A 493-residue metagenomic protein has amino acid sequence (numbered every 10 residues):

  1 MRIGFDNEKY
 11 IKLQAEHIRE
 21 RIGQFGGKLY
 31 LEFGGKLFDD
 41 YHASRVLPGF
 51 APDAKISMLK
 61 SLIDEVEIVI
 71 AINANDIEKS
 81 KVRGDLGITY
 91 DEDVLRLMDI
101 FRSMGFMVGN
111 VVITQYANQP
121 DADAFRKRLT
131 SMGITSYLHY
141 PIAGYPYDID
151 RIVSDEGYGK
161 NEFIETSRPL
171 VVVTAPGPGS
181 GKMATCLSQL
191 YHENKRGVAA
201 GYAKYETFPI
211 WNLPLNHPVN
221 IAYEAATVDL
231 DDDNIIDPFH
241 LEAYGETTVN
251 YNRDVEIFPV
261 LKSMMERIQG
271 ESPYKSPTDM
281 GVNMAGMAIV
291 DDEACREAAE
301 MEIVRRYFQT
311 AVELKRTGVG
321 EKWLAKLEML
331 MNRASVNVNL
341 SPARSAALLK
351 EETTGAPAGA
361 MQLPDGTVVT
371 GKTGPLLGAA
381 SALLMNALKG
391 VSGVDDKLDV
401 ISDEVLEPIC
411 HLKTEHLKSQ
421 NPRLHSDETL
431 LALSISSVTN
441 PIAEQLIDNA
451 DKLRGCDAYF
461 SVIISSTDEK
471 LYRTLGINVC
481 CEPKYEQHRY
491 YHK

Functional and structural regions predicted by a protein language model:
M1-V173, Q189-E351, A356, L363-D365 (+2 more regions): Flexible phosphate-sensing "switch/lid" loops adjacent to ATP/NTP-binding sites across phosphate-transfer
G177-P178: The conserved Walker
T185: Hydrophobic positions on the alpha1 helix immediately C-terminal to the Walker A/P-loop
K372-T373: Short clusters of small/polar residues that mark proteolytic maturation junctions
L376-S392: A short, polar/charged loop-to-alpha-helix boundary motif
G390-P422: Short HxH-centered metal-ligating active-site micro-motif
